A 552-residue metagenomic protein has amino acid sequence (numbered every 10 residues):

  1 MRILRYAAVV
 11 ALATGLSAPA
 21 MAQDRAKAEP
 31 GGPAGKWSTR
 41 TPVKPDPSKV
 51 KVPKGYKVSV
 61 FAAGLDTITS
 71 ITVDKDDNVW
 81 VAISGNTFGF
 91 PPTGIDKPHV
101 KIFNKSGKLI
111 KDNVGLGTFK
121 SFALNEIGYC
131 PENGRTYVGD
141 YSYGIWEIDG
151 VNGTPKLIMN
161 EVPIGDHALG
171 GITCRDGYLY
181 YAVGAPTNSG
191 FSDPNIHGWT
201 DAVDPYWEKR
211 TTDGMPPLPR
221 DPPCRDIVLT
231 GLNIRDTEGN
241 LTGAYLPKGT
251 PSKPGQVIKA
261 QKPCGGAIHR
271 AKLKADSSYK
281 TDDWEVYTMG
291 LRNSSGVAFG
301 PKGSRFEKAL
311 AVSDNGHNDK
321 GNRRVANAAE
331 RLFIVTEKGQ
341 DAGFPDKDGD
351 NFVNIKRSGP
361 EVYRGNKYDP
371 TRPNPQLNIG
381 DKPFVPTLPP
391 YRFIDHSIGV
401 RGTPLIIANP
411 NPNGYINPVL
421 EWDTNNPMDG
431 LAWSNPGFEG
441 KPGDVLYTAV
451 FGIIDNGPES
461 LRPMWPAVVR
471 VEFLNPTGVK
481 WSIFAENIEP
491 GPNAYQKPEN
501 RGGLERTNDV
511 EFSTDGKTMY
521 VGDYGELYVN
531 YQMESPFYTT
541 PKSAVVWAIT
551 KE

Functional and structural regions predicted by a protein language model:
T14-M21: C-terminal segment of classical bacterial N-terminal signal peptides
R25-K51, A185-K497, R501-E505, Y528-Y531 (+2 more regions): Beta-propeller domain segments
W37-D46, V52-V58, K75, V79 (+7 more regions): Flexible "stalk/tail and boundary" regions
T69, T93-N133: Blade-loop segments of beta-propeller domains
S70, E126, G171, N293-G296 (+2 more regions): Conserved beta-strand position repeated once per blade in WD40 beta-propeller domains
V73-D76, Y129-N133, C174-G177, A298-F306 (+2 more regions): Residue-level detector of Asp-centered blade-edge/turn motifs that repeat once per structural unit in beta-propeller
N78-A82, R135-G139, Y178-A182, A309-S313 (+2 more regions): Conserved beta-propeller blade signature
G115-P131, G139-R175, A182-N188, D201-M215: Asp-box/WD-like beta-propeller blade repeats and closely related beta-sheet repeat scaffolds
